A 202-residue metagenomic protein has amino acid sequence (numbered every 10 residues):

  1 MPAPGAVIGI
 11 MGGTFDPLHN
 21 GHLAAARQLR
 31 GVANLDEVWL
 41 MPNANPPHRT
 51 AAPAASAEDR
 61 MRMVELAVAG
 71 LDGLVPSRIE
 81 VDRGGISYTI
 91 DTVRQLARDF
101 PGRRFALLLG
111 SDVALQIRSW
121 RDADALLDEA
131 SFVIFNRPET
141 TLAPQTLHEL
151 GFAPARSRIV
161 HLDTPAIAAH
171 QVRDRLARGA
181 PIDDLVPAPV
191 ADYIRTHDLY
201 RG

Functional and structural regions predicted by a protein language model:
M1-G202: Nucleotidyltransferase catalytic core that binds NTPs
